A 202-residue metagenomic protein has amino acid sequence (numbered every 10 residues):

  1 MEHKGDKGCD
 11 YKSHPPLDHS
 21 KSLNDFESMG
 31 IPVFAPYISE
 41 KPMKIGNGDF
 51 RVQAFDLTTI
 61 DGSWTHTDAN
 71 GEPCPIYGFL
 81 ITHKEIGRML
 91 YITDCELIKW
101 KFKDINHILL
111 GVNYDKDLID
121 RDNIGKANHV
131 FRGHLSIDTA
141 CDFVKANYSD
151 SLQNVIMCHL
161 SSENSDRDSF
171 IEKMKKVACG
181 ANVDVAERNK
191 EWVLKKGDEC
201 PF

Functional and structural regions predicted by a protein language model:
M1, S13-P15, L57-T59, T93-E96 (+2 more regions): Active-site metal-binding loops of divalent metal-dependent hydrolases
M1-V33: Active-site metal-binding motif and surrounding structural segment of the metallo-beta-lactamase
H14-K21, K41-M43, L97-W100, D115-D117 (+1 more regions): Active-site environment of divalent metal-dependent phosphoester hydrolases
S22-D25, K41, I92, S165-R167 (+1 more regions): Extended recognition/assembly regions associated with phosphoester-bond processing machinery
V33, V52, D94, L110 (+1 more regions): Divalent metal-coordination and catalytic microenvironments
I38-D104, L194-F202: Core dinuclear metal-dependent hydrolase active-site scaffold
F102-R188: Cap/insert and terminal regions of metallo-dependent hydrolase folds
G180-F202: Short, basic/aromatic-enriched C-terminal tail that caps enzymatic domains
